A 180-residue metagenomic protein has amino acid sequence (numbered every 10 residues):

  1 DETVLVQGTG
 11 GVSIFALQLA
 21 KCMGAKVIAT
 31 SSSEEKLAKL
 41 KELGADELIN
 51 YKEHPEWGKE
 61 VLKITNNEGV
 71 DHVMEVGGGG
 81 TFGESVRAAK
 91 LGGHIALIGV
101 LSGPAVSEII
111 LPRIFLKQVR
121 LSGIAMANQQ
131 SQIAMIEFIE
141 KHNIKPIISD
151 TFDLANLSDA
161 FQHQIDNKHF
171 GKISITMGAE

Functional and structural regions predicted by a protein language model:
V6, K21-E84: Adenosine-nucleotide cofactor-binding segment
G8-G10, V100: Glycine-rich Rossmann-fold phosphate-binding loop(s) that bind the pyrophosphate of adenine dinucleotide cofactors
S13-I14: N-terminal Rossmann-fold NAD(P) dinucleotide-binding loop
M23, L40, V76-I147, T151 (+1 more regions): Glycine-rich phosphate-binding loop and adjacent beta-alpha segment of Rossmann(oid) nucleotide-cofactor-binding
E35-E42, K59-K63, R87, I133-K141 (+1 more regions): Replace "anionic and nucleotidyl ligands
N67, N143-I147, D159-E180: C-terminal capping/lid region of NAD(P)-dependent oxidoreductase domains
